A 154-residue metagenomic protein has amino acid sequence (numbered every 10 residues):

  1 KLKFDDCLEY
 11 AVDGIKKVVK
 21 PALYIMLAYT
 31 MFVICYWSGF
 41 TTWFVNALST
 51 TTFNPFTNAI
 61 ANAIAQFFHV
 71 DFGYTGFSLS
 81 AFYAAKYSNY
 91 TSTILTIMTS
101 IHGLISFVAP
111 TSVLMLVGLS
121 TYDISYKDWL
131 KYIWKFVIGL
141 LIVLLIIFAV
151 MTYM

Functional and structural regions predicted by a protein language model:
K1, M26-V33, N58-Q66, V137-Y153: Hydrophobic core segments of alpha-helical transmembrane domains in multi-pass membrane transport and ion-translocation
K1-E9, A63-F68, M115, L119: C-terminal ends of transmembrane helices
K1-M26, W43-A47: Hydrophobic transmembrane alpha-helices of multi-pass solute/ion transporters
L2-K3, K17, S88-S92, G118-W129: Juxtamembrane helix-boundary/capping and inter-helix hinge elements in multi-pass membrane proteins
L2-L8, V33-F44, F72, I147-M154: Transmembrane helix-loop junctions in multi-pass membrane proteins
G14-A22, T51-T52, I97, I101-L104 (+2 more regions): Loop-to-transmembrane-helix entry motif
L23-C35, F44, L48-Y90, G103: Hydrophobic alpha-helical transmembrane segments of multi-pass integral membrane proteins, predominantly secondary
I105-M154: Juxtamembrane and boundary regions of transmembrane helices in multi-pass small-molecule transporters and channels
